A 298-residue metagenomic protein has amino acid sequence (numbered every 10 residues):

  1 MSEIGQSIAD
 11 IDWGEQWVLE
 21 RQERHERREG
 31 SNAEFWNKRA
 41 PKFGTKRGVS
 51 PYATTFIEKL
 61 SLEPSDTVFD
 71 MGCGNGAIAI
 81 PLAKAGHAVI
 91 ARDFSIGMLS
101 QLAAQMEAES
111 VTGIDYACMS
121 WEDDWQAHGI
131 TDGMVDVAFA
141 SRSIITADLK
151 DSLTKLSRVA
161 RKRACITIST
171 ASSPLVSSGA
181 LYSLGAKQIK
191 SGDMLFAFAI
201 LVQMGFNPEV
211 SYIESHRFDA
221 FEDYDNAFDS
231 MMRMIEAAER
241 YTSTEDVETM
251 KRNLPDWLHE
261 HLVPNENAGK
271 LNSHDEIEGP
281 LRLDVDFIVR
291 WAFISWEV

Functional and structural regions predicted by a protein language model:
S2-E63: Conserved class I S-adenosyl-L-methionine
S65-G74: Conserved class I S-adenosyl-L-methionine
N75-D124: Class I SAM-dependent methyltransferase SAM/SAH-binding core
V135-K150: A short SAM/SAH-binding and catalytic strip from SAM-dependent methyltransferases
K150-C165: A short glycine-rich, Lys/Arg-flanked "PGG" loop and its adjoining helix->strand segment in the class I
R163-I189: Conserved class I S-adenosyl-L-methionine
K190-G205: Short alpha-helix
Y212-V298: Conserved Class I S-adenosyl-L-methionine
